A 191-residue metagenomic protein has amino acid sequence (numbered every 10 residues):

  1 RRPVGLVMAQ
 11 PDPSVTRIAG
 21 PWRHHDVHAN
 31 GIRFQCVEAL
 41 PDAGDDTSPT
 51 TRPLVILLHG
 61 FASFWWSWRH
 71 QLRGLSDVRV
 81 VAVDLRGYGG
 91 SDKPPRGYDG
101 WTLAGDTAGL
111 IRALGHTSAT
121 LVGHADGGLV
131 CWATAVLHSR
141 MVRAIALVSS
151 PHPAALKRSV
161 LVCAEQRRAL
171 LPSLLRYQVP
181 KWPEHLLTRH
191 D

Functional and structural regions predicted by a protein language model:
R1-V7: Short, Lys/Arg-enriched N-terminal segments with co-localized hydrophobic residues within the first ~10-30 amino acids
A9-S14, G20-P21, F34, D42-G44 (+4 more regions): Flexible "cap/lid" subdomain of the alpha/beta-hydrolase fold that forms the substrate-access gate
R17-I18, V27: A conserved catalytic-core segment of Leloir-type glycosyltransferases
R23-A29: Short acidic-hydrophobic surface loop/beta-edge motif
G31, L75-D77, H116: Short, well-ordered coil/turn elements that cap or connect secondary structure elements
Q35-G90: Conserved HGGG/HGGXW glycine-rich cap/lid loop of the alpha/beta-hydrolase fold
